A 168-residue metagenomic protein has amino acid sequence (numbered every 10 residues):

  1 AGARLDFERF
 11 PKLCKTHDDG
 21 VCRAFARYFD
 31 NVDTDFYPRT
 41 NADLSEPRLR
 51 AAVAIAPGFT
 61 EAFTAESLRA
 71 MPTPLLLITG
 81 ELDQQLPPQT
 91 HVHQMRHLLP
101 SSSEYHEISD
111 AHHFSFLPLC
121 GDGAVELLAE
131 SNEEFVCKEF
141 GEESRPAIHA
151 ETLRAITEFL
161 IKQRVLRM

Functional and structural regions predicted by a protein language model:
A1-A62: Primarily recognizes the serine-hydrolase "nucleophile elbow" in alpha/beta-hydrolase and SGNH/GDSL folds
A51-A54, L76-L77, E104-E107: Structural recognition of the beta-strand scaffold that forms the well-ordered cores of secreted hydrolase catalytic
G58-F59, E81-Q84, D110-H112: Acidic beta-to-alpha connecting loop that harbors the catalytic carboxylate
F63, Q84-T90, F116: Conserved alpha/beta-hydrolase "acid-adjacent" motif
S67, T73, P87-L98, C120: Short alpha-helix in the alpha/beta-hydrolase fold that links the catalytic acid
M71, L77-T79: Short beta-strand/loop motif that positions the catalytic acidic residue of the alpha/beta-hydrolase fold
L98-V136: Catalytic histidine neighborhood in serine/cysteine hydrolases with alpha/beta-hydrolase-type architecture
G121-M168: Catalytic active-site module of serine/aspartate enzymes centered on a nucleophile-bearing elbow/loop
